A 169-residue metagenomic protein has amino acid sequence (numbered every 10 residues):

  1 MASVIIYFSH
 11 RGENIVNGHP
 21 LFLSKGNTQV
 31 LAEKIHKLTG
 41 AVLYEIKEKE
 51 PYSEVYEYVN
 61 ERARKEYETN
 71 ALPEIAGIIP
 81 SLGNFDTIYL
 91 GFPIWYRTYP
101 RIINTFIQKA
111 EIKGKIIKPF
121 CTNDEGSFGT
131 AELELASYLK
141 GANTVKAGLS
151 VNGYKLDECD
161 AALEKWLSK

Functional and structural regions predicted by a protein language model:
M1-T87, R97, N104, A161-S168: N-terminal beta1-alpha1-beta2 submodule of the flavodoxin-like/Rossmannoid cofactor-binding fold
R11-E13, K49-P51, I94-R97, D124-S127 (+1 more regions): Solvent-exposed loop/turn segments at secondary-structure junctions within structured extracellular/periplasmic domains
G26, A136-A142: Active-site-adjacent alpha-helix of alpha/beta-hydrolase-fold enzymes
L82, Q108-G114, L139-G141: Short, conserved loop/helix-junction motifs that constitute active-site signature segments in enzyme catalytic cores
P100-I103, G129-E132, D157-D160: Conserved strand-to-helix beginnings and helix N-cap segments that scaffold or border functional pockets
E125-Y138: Glycine-rich, charge-decorated loop segments at or immediately adjacent to ligand/cofactor-binding or catalytic sites
T144-K169: Glycine-rich phosphate/pyrophosphate-binding loop and the adjoining helix
